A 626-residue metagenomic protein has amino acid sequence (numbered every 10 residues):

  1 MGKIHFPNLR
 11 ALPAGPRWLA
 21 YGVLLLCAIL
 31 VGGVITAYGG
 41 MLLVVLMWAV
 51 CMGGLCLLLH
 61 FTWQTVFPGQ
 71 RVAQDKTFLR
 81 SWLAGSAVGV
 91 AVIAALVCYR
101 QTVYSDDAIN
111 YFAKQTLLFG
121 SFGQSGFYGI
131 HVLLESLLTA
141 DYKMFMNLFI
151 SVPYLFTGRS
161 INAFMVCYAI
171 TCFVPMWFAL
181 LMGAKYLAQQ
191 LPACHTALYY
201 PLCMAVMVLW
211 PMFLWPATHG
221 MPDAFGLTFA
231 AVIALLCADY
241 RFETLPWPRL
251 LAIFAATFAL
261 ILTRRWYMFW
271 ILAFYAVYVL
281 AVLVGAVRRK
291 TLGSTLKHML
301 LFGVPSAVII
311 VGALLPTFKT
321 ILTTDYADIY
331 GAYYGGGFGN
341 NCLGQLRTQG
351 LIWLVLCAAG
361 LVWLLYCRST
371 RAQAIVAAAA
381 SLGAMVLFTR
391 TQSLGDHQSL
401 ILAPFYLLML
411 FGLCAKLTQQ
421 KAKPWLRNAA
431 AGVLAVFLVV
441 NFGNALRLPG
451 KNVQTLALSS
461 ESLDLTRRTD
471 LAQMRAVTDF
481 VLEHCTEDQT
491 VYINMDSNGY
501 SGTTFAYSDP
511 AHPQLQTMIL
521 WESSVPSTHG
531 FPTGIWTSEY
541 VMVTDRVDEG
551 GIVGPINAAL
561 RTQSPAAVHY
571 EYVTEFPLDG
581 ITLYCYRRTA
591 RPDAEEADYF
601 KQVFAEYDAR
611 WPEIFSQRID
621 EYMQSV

Functional and structural regions predicted by a protein language model:
M1-A95, A197-Y200, K297-P305: Start-transfer (signal-anchor) and selected internal transmembrane alpha helices of multi-pass inner/ER membrane
L57-V66, A179-A184, V279-R289, Q349-A374 (+1 more regions): Hydrophobic, aromatic-rich transmembrane alpha-helices and their immediate juxtamembrane boundary segments
F61, A163-A193, V232, L361-L365: Transmembrane-helix motifs of polytopic, lipid-linked glycan transferases
C98-I109, F122-N147, A169, G344-T348: Membrane-proximal lumenal/periplasmic loop motifs of glycosylation machinery
Y111, L117-L118, I271-A281, T295-S369 (+2 more regions): Transmembrane-lumen/periplasm boundary regions of multi-pass, lipid-linked membrane glycan transferases
A140, M144-F178, A197, P216 (+1 more regions): Loop-to-helix entry region of an early transmembrane alpha helix in multi-pass inner-membrane enzymes
M212-F225, G395: Short acidic/glycine- and proline-prone juxtamembrane loop motifs at membrane-interface regions of multi-pass membrane
L463-I493, N498, Y507-V626: C-terminal luminal/periplasmic domains and tails of membrane-associated envelope-modifying transferases
